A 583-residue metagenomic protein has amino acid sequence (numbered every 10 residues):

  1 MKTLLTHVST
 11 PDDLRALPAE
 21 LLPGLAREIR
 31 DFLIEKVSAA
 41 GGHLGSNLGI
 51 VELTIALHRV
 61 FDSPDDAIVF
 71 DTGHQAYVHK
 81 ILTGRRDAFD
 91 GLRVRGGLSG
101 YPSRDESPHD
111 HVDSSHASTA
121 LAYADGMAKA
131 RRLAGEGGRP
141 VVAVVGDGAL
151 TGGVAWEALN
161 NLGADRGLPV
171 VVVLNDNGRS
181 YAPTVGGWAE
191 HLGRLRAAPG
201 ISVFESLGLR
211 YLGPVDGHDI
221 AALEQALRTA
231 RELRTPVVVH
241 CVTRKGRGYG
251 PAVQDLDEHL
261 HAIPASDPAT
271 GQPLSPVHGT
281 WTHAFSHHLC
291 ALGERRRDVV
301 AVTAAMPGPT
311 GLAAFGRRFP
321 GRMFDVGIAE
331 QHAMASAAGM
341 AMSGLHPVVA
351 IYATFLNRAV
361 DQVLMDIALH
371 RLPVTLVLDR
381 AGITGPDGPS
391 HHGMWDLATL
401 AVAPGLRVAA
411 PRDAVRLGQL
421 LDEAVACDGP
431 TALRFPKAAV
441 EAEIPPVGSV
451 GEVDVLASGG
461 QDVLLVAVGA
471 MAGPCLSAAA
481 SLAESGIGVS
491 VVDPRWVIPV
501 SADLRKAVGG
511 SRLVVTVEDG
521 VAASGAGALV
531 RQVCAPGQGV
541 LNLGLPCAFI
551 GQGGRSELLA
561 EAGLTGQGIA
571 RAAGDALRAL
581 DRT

Functional and structural regions predicted by a protein language model:
M1-I81, E205, L209, P214-E224 (+1 more regions): N-terminal amphipathic, basic-rich helices that act as targeting or association modules
F32-S38, S99-S114, E136-V142, A313-G327 (+4 more regions): Glycine/charged-rich beta-loop-alpha catalytic/anionic-binding loops adjacent to active sites
H43-D165, W281, D298-V299, T303-A304 (+1 more regions): Cofactor-binding active-site loop characterized by glycine-rich and histidine/acidic residues
A67, R244-K245, Y249-L356, Q362-L372 (+1 more regions): Non-catalytic terminal/interface segments that mediate subunit docking, oligomerization, and allosteric communication
T72-Y77, V145-G152, L174-S180, H218 (+10 more regions): Acidic, glycine-rich active-site loops and adjacent beta-strand->loop/helix elements that engage anionic groups
D87-L98, A164-N177, A368-R380: A glycine-rich helix N-cap at a beta->alpha junction
D110-A265, T270-H278, T282-H287, L406-S511: Glycine-rich ThDP/TPP pyrophosphate-binding loop and its adjacent helix/strand module within ThDP-dependent enzymes
A265, G271-V277, G385-D387, D396 (+2 more regions): Peripheral docking tails and interdomain loops at the edges of cofactor- or intermediate-handling domains
